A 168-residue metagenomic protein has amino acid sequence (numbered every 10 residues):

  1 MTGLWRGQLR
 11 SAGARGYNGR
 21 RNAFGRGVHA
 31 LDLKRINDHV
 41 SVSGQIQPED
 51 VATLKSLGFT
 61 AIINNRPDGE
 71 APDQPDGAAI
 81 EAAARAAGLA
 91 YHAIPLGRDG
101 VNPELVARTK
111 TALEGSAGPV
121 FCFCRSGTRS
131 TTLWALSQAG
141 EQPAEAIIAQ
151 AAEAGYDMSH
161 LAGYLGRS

Functional and structural regions predicted by a protein language model:
W5, G16-V120, T132-S168: Cys-dependent protein tyrosine phosphatase-like superfamily
C124: Short cysteine clusters
G127: Substrate/cofactor-recognition hotspot
